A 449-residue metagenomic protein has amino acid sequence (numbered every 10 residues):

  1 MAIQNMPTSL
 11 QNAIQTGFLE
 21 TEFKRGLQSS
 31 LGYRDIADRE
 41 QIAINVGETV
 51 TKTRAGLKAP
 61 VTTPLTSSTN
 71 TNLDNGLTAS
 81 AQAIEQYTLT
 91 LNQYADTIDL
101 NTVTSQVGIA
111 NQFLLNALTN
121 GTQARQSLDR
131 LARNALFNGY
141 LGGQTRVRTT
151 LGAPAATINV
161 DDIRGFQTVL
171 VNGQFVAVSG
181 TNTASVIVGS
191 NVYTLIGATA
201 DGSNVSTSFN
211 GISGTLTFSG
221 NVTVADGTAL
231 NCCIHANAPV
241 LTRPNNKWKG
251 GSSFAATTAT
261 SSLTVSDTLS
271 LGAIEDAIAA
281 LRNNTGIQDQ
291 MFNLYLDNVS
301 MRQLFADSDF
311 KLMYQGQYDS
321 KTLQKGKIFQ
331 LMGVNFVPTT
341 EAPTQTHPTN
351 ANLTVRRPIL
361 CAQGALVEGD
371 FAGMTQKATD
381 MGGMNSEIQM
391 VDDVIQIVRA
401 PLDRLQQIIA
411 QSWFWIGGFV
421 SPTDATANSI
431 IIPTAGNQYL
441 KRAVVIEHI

Functional and structural regions predicted by a protein language model:
M1-Q86, S179-V192, N204, F209 (+2 more regions): N-terminal "assembly arms/tails" that initiate or stabilize quaternary assembly in self-assembling proteins
A2-Y33, G202-A280, G286, V299-I449: Sequence/fold signature of self-assembling virion shell proteins
I44-V46, G152-P154, V178-G180, I212 (+2 more regions): Solvent-exposed loop and beta-edge segments used for protein-protein assembly and interaction
E48, N191, Q290, M332 (+1 more regions): Residues that flank catalytic or metal-binding motifs in active/ligand-binding sites
K52, Q82-G142, C232-S253, D267 (+2 more regions): Long, contiguous amphipathic alpha-helices that act as assembly "spine/axial" helices in icosahedral shell and virion
R54-K58, T102-T104, D162-R164: Short glycine-rich, polar/acidic loop-and-turn segments at beta strand-coil junctions
T62-T69, D99-V103, I109-A110, A306-D307: Short, conserved acidic/polar surface loops in the N-terminal third of protein domains
N111, R130-N245, G250, F254-S261 (+1 more regions): Autoprocessing Asn-cyclization modules and mimics
